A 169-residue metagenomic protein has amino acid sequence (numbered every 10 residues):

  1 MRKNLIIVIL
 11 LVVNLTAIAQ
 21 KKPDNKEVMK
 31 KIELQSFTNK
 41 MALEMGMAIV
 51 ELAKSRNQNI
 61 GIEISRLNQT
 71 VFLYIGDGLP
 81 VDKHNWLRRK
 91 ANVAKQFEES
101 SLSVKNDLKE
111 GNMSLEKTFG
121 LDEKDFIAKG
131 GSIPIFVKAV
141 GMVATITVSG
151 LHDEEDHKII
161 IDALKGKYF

Functional and structural regions predicted by a protein language model:
M1-Q20: Bacterial Sec-dependent N-terminal signal peptides
V8, E51-A53, K124: Residues embedded in well-ordered secondary-structure elements
L15, A42-M45, D156-I159: Generic hydrophobic secondary-structure packing signal
A19-P80: Intrinsically disordered, low-complexity terminal regulatory regions
S55-R56, A139, G166-F169: Secondary-structure boundary elements
N57-L121: Structured interaction and signal-relay segments at domain junctions
A94-E99, K158-F169: Short, solvent-exposed cationic patches
E116-K165: Extended hydrophobic
